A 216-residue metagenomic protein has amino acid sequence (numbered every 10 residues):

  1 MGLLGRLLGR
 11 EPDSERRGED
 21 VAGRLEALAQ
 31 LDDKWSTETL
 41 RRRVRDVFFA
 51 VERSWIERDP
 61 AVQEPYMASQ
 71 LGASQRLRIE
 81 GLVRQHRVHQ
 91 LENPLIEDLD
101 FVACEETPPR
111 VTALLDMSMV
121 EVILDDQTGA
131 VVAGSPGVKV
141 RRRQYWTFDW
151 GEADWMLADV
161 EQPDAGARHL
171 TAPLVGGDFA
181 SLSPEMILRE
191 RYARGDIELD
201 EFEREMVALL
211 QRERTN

Functional and structural regions predicted by a protein language model:
M1-D46, D125, E161-D164, R168-F179: Juxtamembrane and targeting peptides
D13-P94, C104: Core segments of small alpha/beta cavity-forming domains
Q63, F148, F202: Residue-level signature of catalytic and energy-coupling elements of molecular machines, predominantly ATP/GTP-dependent
Q85-G134: Surface-exposed, charged secondary-structure patches
D98-F101, R143-F148: Hydrophobic/aromatic beta-strand elements that line small-molecule binding cavities or substrate pockets in beta-rich
W146-E152, Y192-R194: Short beta-strand segments and strand-loop junctions that repeat across beta-rich extracellular domains
L157: Long C-terminal interaction/binding lobes of large macromolecular proteins
A180-N216: Extended, charge-rich alpha-helical interface modules
